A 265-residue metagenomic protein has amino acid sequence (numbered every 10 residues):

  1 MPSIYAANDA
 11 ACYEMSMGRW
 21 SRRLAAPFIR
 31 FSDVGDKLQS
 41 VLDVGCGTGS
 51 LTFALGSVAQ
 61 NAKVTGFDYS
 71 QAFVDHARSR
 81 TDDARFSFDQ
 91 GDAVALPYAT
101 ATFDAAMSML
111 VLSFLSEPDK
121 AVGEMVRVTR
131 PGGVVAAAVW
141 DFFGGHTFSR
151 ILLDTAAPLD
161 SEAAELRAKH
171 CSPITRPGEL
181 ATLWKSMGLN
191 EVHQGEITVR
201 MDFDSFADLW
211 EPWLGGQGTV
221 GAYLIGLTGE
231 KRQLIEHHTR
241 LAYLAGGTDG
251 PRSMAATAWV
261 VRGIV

Functional and structural regions predicted by a protein language model:
P2-A6, T48-S50, S172-V265: Conserved Class I S-adenosyl-L-methionine
A7-R19: Class I SAM-dependent methyltransferase Rossmann-like catalytic core, especially the SAM/SAH-binding loop
R19-Q39, A54: Conserved alpha-helix/loop element of class I SAM-dependent methyltransferases that forms part of the SAM/SAH-binding
D33-D36, A59-Q60, D82, S116 (+2 more regions): Short conserved AdoMet
S40-L96, K120: Class I SAM-dependent methyltransferase SAM/SAH-binding core
V94-A105: A short acidic, Gly/Pro-enriched loop at the edge of an enzyme's catalytic core that lines a small-molecule cofactor
D104-P118, D141: A short SAM/SAH-binding and catalytic strip from SAM-dependent methyltransferases
D119-K120, V126, R130-D204, L224: Conserved catalytic/acceptor-binding region of the Class I
